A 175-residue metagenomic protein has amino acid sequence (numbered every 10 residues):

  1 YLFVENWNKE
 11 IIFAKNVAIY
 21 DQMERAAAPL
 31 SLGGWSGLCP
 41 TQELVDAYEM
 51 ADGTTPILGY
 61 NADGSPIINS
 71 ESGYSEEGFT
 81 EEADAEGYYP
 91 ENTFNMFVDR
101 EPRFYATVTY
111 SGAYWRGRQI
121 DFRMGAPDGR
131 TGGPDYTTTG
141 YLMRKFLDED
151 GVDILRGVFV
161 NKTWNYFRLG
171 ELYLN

Functional and structural regions predicted by a protein language model:
Y1-G129: An aromatic- and glycine-enriched ligand-binding surface/loop that stacks and positions planar moieties
E71-T80, T93, V98, Y110 (+3 more regions): Conserved, well-structured interaction surfaces
G129-T137: Glycan-recognition/cleft segments
